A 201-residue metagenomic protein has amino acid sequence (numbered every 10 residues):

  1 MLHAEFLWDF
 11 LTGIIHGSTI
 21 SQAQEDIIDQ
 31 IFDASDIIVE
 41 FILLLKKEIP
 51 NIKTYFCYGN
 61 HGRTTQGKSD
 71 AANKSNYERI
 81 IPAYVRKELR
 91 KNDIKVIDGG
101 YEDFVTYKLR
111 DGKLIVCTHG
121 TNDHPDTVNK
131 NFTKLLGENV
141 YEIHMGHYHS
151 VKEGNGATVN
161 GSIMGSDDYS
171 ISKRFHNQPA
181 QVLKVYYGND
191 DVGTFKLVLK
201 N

Functional and structural regions predicted by a protein language model:
M1-E88: Core catalytic region of metal-dependent phosphoesterases/phosphodiesterases, especially metallo-beta-lactamase-like
K46, S75-R79, Y84-N92, I97-Y101 (+1 more regions): Conserved beta-sheet core of the metallophosphoesterase superfamily
F104: Short, solvent-exposed loop/turn elements at beta->coil junctions and helix N-caps that rim active or binding pockets
